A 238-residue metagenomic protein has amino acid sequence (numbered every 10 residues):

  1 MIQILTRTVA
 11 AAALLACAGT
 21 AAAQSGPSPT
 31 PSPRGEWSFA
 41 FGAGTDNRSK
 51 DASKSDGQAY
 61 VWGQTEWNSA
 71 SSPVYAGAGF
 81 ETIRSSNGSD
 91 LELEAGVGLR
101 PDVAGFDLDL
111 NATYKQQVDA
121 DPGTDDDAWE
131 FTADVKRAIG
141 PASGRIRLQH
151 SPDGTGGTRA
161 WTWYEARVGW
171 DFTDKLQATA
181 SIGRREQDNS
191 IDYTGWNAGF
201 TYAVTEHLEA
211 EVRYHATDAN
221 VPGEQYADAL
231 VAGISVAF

Functional and structural regions predicted by a protein language model:
M1-E36: Cleavable N-terminal export/targeting peptides
A23-R84, S235: Short glycine/proline- and aromatic-enriched beta-strand/turn motifs that initiate or cap beta-hairpins
S32, E66-A70, G98-A104, K136-G140 (+3 more regions): Structural signature of outer-membrane beta-barrel channels/translocons
G35, G57-V61, S89-L93, F106 (+4 more regions): Residues that define the transmembrane beta-barrel architecture of outer-membrane proteins
W37-F39, S71-A76, A104-L110, G140-I146 (+2 more regions): Repeated loop/turn-to-beta-strand initiation elements of outer-membrane beta-barrel proteins
A43-S49, S69-S71, F80-R84, P101 (+6 more regions): Transmembrane beta-strands of outer-membrane beta-barrel pores
P122-E186: Detector for outer-membrane/organellar transmembrane beta-barrel domains, recognizing the amphipathic beta-strand
A198-E209, E224-F238: Outer-membrane beta-barrel "beta-signal"
